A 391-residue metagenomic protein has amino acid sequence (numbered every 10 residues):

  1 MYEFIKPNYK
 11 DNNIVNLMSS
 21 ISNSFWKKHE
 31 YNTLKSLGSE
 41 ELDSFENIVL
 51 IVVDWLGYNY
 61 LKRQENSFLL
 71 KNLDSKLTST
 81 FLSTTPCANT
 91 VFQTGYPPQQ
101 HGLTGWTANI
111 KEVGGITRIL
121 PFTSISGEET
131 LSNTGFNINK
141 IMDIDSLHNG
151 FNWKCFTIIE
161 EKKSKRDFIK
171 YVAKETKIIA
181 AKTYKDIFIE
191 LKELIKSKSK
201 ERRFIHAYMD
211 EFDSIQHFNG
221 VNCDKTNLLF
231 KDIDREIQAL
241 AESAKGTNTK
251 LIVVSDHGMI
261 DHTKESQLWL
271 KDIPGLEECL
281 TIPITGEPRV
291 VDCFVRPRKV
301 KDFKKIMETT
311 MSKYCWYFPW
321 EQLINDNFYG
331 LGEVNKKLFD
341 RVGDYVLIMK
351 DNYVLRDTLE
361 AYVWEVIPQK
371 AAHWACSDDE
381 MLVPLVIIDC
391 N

Functional and structural regions predicted by a protein language model:
M1-N391: Feature captures the catalytic ectodomains and active-site-proximal regions of enzymes that hydrolyze or transfer
